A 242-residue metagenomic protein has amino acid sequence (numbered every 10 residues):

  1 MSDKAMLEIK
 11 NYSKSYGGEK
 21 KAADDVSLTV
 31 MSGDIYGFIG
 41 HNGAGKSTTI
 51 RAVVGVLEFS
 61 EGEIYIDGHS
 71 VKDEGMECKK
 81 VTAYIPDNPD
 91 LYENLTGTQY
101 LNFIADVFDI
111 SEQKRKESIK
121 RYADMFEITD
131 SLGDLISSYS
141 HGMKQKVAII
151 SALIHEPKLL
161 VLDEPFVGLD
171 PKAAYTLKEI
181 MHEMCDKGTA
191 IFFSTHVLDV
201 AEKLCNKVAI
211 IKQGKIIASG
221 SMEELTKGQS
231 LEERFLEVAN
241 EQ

Functional and structural regions predicted by a protein language model:
G62-D73, E77-C78: Conserved ABC transporter NBD signature motif
N102, D106, Q113-S131: Conserved ABC ATPase "signature" region
I154-K158: A short, proline-enriched helix->beta-strand linker immediately N-terminal to the Walker B motif in ABC-type P-loop
L160-E164: Catalytic Walker B motif of ABC-type/P-loop ATPase nucleotide-binding domains
A174-K187: Helical segment within the ABC ATPase nucleotide-binding domain
S219-G220: ABC ATPase "signature
